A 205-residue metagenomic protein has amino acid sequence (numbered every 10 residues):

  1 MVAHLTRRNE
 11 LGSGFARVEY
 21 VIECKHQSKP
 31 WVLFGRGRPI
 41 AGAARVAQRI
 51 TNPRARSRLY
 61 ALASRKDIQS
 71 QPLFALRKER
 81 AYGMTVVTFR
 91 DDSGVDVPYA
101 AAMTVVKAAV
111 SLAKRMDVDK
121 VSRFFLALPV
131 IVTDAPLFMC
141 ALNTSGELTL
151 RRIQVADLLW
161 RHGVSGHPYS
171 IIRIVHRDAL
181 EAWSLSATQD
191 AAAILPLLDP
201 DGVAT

Functional and structural regions predicted by a protein language model:
A3-T205: Intrinsically disordered, low-complexity Ser/Thr/Pro/Gly-rich regulatory segments
